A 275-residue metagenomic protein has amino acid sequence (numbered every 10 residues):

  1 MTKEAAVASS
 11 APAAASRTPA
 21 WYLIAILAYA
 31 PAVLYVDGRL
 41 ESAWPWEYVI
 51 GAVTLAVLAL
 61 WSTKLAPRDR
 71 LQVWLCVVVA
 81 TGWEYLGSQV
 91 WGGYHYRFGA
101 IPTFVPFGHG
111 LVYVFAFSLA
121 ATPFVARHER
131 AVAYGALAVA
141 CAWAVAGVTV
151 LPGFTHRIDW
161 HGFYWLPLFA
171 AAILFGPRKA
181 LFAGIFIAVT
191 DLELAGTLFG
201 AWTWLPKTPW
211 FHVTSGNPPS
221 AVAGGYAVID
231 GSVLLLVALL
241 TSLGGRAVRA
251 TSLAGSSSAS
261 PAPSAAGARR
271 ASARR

Functional and structural regions predicted by a protein language model:
T2-R275: Aromatic-rich, lipid-facing transmembrane alpha helices and their immediate juxtamembrane interface loops in integral
